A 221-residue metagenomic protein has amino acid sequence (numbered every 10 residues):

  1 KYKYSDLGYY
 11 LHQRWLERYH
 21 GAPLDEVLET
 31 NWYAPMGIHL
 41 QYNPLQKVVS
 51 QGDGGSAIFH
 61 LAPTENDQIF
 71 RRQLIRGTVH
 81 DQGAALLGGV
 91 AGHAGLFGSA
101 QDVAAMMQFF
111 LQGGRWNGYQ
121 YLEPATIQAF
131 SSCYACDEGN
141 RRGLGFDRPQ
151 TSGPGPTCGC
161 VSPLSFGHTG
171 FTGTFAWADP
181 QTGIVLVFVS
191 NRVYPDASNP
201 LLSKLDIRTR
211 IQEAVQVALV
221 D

Functional and structural regions predicted by a protein language model:
K1-P163: Short, surface-exposed loop or secondary-structure junction motifs that flank catalytic or metal-binding residues
M36, P195-D196: Short catalytic/ligand-binding loop motif for oxyanion handling, primarily in non-cytosolic enzymes, centered on
G77, G170-G173: Glycine-centered small-residue hotspots that permit tight backbone geometry or close packing
Q112, T126, S131, G139 (+2 more regions): Short, gly/Ser/Thr-rich active-site loops of penicillin-recognizing serine hydrolases
S165, T172-V185: Short, surface-exposed beta-strand/loop micro-motifs that present aromatic residues
